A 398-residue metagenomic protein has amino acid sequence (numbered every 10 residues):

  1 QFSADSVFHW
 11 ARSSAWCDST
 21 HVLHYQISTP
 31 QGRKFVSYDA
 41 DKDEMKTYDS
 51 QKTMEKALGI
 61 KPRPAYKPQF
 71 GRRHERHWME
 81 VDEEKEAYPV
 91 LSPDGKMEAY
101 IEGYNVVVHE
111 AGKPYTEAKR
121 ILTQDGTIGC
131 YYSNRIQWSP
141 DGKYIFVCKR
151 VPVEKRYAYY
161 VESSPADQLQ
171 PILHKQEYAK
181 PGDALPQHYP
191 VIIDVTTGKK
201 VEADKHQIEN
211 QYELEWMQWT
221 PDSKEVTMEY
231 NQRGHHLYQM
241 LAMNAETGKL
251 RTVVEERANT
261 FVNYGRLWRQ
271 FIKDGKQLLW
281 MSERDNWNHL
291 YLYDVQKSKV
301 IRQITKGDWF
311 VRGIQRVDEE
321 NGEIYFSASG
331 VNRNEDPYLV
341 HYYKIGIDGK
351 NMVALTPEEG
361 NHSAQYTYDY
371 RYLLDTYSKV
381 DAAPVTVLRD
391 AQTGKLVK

Functional and structural regions predicted by a protein language model:
F2-A4, R76-M79, R120, Q124 (+4 more regions): A short beta-strand motif characteristic of beta-propeller blades
F2-R33, K85-L91, E213-E215: Beta-strand-rich domains and repeat architectures in extracellular enzymes and scaffolds, especially beta-propellers
A4-F8, K56-K61, D82-E83, G126-S133 (+4 more regions): Short glycine-/Asp-/Thr-/Trp-enriched loop segments that recur within the blades of beta-propeller repeat domains
D18-S19, P93-D94, P140-D141, P221-D222 (+3 more regions): Residue-level detector of Asp-centered blade-edge/turn motifs that repeat once per structural unit in beta-propeller
H24-T29, G95-Y104, E110-A111, F146-P152 (+12 more regions): Beta-strand C-termini and the immediately following turn/loop, strongest in propeller blades
A40-D41, A111-P114, V195-G198, A245-G248 (+3 more regions): Short loop/turn segments that connect beta-strands within beta-propeller blades
D41-W78, K119-Q137, V147-K205, G394-K398: Predominantly five- to eight-bladed beta-propeller fold
V153, Y157, P165-V300, R312: Beta-propeller domains
